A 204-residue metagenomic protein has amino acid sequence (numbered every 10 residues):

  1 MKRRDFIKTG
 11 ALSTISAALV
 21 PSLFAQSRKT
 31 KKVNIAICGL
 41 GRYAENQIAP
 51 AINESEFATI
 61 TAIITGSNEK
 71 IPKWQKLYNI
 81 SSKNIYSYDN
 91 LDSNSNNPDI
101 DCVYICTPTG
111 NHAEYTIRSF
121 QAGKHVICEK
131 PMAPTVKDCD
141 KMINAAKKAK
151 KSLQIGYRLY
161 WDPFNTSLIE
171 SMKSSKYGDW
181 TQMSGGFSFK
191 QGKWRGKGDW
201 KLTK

Functional and structural regions predicted by a protein language model:
M1-I7: Twin-arginine (Tat) signal peptide motif
G10-N79: N-terminal Rossmann-like dinucleotide-binding module
I37, C128, L153-I155: Hydrophobic residues in well-ordered beta-strands that form the structural core
Y43-A44, L159-K204: Predominantly a Rossmann-like dinucleotide-binding segment in NAD(P)-dependent oxidoreductases
A62, C102, Q182: Short, Asp-centered acidic motifs that coordinate Mg2+ and/or phosphate in catalytic or ligand-binding sites
N84-A145: Beta-loop-alpha module in the N-terminal Rossmann-like domain of NAD(P)-dependent dehydrogenases, especially those
K141-L159, T181-M183: Rossmann-fold dehydrogenase core element
